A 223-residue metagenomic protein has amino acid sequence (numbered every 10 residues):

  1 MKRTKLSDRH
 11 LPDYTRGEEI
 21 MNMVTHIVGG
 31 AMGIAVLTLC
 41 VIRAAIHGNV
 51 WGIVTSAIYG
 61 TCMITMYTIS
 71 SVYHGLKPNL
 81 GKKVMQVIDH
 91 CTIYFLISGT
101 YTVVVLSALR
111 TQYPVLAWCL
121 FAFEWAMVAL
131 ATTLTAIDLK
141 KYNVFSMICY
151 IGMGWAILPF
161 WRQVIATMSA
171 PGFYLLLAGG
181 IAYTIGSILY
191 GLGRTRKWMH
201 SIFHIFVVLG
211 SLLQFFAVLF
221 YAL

Functional and structural regions predicted by a protein language model:
M1-L223: Multi-pass alpha-helical transmembrane bundles in non-GPCR membrane proteins that perform intramembrane catalysis
